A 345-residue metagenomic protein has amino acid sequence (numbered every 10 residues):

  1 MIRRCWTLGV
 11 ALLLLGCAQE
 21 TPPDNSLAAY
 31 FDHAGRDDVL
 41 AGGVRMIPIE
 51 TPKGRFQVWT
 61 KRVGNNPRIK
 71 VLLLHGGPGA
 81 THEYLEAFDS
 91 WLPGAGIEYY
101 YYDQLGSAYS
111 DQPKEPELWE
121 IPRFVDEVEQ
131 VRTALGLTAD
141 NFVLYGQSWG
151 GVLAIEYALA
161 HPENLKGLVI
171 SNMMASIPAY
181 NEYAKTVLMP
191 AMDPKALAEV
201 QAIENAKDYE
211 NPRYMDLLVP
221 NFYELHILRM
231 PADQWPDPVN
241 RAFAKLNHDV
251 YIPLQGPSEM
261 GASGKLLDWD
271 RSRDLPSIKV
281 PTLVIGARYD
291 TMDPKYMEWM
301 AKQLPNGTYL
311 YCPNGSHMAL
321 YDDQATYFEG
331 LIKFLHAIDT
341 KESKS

Functional and structural regions predicted by a protein language model:
L15-G16: C-terminal motif of bacterial Sec signal peptides marking the signal peptidase cleavage site
K53-Q57, K61-Q112: Conserved HGGG/HGGXW glycine-rich cap/lid loop of the alpha/beta-hydrolase fold
Q104-Y145, W149: Active-site loop/oxyanion-hole signature of alpha/beta-hydrolase fold enzymes
D140-Y183: Conserved hydrolase catalytic core segment
L168-Y209: Flexible "cap/lid" loop of the alpha/beta hydrolase fold
K195-P276, V280: Alpha/beta-hydrolase
S272-G315: Conserved loop-alpha-helix segment in the C-terminal half of the alpha/beta-hydrolase fold that carries the catalytic
N306-S345: Catalytic active-site module of serine/aspartate enzymes centered on a nucleophile-bearing elbow/loop
